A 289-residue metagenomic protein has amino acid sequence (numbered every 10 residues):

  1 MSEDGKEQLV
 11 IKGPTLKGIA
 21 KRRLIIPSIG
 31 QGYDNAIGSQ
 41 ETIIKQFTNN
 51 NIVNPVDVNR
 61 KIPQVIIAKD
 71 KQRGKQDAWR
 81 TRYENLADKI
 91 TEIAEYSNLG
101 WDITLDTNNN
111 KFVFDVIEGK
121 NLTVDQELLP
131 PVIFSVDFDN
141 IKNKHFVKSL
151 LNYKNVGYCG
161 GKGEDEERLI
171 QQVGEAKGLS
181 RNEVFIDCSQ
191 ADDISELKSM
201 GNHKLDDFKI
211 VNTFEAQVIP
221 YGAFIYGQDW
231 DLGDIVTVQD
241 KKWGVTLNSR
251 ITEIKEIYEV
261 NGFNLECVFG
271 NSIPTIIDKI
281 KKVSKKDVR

Functional and structural regions predicted by a protein language model:
M1-E3, I103-L105, T252-E256: Short amphipathic beta-strand and strand-loop transition segments with alternating hydrophobic
M1-L16, F214, I257-N271: Short, solvent-exposed secondary-structure boundary/capping segments
E7-L9, N110-F112, N155, L247 (+1 more regions): Envelope-exposed proteins and targeting segments
Q8, P14-K148: Charged- and aromatic-enriched interaction segments used to assemble and dock large macromolecular complexes
I29-Q64, G163, E183-D193, M200-K209 (+1 more regions): Intrinsically disordered, low-complexity terminal/linker regions enriched in Pro/Ser/Gly and acidic residues
D70-K75, D207-G222: Active-site nucleophile-His-acid catalytic modules used for acyl/amide transfer and hydrolysis across diverse enzymes
D88, E118-F208, P220-S249, K255-N261 (+2 more regions): Acidic, small/polar-enriched beta strand-loop surface segments
T252-K255, C267-G270, K282-K286: Membrane-proximal bilayer-interacting regions
